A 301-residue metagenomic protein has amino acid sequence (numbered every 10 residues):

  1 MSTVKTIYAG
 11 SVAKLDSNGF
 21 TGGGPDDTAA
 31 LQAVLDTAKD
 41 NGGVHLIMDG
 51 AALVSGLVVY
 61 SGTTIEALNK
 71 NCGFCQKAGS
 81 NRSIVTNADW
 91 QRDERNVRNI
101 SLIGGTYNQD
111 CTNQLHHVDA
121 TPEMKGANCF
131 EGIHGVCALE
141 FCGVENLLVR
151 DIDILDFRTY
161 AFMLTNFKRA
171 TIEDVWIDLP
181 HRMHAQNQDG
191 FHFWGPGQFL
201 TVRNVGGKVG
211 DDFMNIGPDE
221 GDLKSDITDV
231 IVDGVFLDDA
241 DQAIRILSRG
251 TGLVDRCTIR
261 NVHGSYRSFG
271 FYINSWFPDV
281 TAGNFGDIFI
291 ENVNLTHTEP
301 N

Functional and structural regions predicted by a protein language model:
M1-N301: Extracellular/periplasmic carbohydrate-active domains that bind, remodel, or depolymerize complex polysaccharides
